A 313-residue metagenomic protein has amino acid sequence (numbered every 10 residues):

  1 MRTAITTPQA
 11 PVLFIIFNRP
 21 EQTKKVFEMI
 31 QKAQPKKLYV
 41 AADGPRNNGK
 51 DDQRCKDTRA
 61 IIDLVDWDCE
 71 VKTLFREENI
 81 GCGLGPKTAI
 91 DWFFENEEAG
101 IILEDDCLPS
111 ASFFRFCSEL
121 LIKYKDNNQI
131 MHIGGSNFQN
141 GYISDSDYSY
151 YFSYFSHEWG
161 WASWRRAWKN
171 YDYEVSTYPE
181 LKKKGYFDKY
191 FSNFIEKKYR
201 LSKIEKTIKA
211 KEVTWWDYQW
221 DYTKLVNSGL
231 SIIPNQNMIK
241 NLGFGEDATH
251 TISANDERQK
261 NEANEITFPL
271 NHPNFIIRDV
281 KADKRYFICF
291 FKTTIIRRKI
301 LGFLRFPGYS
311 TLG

Functional and structural regions predicted by a protein language model:
R2-I102, C107-G313: An acidic/histidine-cluster motif and surrounding catalytic segment that typifies divalent-metal-assisted enzyme active
